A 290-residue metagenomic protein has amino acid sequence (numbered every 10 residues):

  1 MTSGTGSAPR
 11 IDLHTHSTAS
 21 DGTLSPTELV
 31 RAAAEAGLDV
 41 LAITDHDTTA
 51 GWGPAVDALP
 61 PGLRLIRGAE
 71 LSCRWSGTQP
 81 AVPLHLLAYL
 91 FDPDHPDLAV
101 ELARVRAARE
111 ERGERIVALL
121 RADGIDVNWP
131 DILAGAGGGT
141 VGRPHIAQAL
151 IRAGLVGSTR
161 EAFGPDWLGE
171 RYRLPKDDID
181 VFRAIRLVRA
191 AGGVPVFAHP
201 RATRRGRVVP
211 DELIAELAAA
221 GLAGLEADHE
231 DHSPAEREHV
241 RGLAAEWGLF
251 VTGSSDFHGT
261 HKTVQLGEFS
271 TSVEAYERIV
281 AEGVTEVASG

Functional and structural regions predicted by a protein language model:
M1-P83, W167-G169, I179, I185-R186 (+1 more regions): An N-terminally biased module of ancient metal coordination in phosphate/nucleic-acid-related enzymes
T2, A58-E216, S270, A275-V280 (+1 more regions): Extended substrate/RNA-proximal surfaces in nucleic-acid metabolism proteins
P234, S255-G290: Catalytic core of soluble alpha/beta enzymes
